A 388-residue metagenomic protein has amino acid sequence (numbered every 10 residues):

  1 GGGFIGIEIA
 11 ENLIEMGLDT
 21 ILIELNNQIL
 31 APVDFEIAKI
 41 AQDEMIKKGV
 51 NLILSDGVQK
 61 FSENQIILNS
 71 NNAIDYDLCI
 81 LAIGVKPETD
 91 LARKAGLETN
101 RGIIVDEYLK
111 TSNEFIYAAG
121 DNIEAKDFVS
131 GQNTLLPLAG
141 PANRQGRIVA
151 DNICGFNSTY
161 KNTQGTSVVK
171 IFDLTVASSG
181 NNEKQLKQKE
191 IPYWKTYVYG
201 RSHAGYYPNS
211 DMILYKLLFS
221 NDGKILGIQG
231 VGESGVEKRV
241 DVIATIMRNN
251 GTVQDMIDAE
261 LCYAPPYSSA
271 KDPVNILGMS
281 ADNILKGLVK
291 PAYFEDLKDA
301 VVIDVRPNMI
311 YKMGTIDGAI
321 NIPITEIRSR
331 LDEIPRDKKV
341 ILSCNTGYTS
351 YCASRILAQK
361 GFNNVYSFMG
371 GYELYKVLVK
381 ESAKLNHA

Functional and structural regions predicted by a protein language model:
G1-G3, T346: Glycine-rich Rossmann-fold phosphate-binding loop(s) that bind the pyrophosphate of adenine dinucleotide cofactors
F4-K60, L138-P141, T159-K184, A383-L385: Rossmann-like dinucleotide-binding cores of NAD(P)H-dependent redox enzymes
L18-I21, N51, F115, K339 (+1 more regions): Residues at the starts of beta-strands that form the adenosine-phosphate
S55-Q59, E63, S70, I324-E326: Conserved SAM/SAH-binding loop
I67, A73-I148, V242-I246: FAD-site-proximal beta/loop scaffold in flavoenzymes
N122-S234, P265, S269, P273-A300: Mid-to-C-terminal Rossmann-like scaffold of FAD/NAD(P)H-dependent oxidoreductases
S234-V253: A short, polar/charged loop-to-alpha-helix boundary motif
Q254-V301, P307-I341, N345-A388: Rhodanese-like catalytic fold shared by cysteine-dependent sulfurtransferases and DSP/PTP-type phosphatases
